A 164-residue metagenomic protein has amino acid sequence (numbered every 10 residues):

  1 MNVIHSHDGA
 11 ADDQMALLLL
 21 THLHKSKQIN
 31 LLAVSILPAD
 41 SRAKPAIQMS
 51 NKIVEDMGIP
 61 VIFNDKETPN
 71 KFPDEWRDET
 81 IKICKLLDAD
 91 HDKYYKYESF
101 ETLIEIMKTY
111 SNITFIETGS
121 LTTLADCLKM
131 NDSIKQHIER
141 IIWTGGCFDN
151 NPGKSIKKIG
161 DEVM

Functional and structural regions predicted by a protein language model:
M1-M164: N-terminal acidic, glycine/proline-rich low-complexity segments
